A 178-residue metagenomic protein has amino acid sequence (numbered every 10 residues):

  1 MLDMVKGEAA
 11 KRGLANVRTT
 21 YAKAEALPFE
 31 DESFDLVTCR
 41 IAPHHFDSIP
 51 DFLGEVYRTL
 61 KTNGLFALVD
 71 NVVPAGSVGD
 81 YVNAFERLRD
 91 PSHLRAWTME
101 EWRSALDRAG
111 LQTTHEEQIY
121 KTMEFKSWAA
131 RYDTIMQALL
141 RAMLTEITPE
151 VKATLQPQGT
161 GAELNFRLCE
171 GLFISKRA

Functional and structural regions predicted by a protein language model:
M1-L27: Class I SAM-dependent methyltransferase SAM/SAH-binding core
T38: A conserved beta-strand element that flanks and buttresses the S-adenosyl-L-methionine
I41-H45: A short His-aromatic
P50-L65: A short glycine-rich, Lys/Arg-flanked "PGG" loop and its adjoining helix->strand segment in the class I
L65-H93: Conserved class I S-adenosyl-L-methionine
R95-G110: Short alpha-helix
A109-A178: Conserved Class I S-adenosyl-L-methionine
